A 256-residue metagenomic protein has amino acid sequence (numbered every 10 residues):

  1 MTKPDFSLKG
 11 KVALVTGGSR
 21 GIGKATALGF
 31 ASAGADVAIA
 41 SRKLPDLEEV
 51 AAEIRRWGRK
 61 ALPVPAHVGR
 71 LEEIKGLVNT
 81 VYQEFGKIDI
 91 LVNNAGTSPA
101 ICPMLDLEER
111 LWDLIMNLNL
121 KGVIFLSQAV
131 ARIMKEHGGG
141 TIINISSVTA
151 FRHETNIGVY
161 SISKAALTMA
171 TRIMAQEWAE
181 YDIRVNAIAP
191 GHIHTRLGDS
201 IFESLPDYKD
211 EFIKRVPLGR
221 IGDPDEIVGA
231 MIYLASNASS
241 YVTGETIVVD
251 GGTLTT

Functional and structural regions predicted by a protein language model:
T2-D5, S98-I101, R152, I232 (+1 more regions): Short C-terminal tail/terminal secondary-structure segment of NAD(P)H-dependent dehydrogenase/reductase domains
V12, S19-G21: Conserved glycine-rich cofactor-binding loop
L44, P65-L77, E109, E226: The beta1-alpha1 cofactor-binding region of Rossmann-like NAD(H)/NADP(H)-dependent oxidoreductases
I74, C102-M104, E108-L114, I142 (+1 more regions): Substrate-binding pocket helix/loop in short-chain dehydrogenase/reductase
S127, S163, T171: Active-site helix of classical SDR
R132, Q176-E180, S240: Alpha-helical segment proximal to the catalytic Tyr-Lys
S147: Residue(s) in the substrate-gating loop at a strand-loop-helix junction that position the organic substrate next
